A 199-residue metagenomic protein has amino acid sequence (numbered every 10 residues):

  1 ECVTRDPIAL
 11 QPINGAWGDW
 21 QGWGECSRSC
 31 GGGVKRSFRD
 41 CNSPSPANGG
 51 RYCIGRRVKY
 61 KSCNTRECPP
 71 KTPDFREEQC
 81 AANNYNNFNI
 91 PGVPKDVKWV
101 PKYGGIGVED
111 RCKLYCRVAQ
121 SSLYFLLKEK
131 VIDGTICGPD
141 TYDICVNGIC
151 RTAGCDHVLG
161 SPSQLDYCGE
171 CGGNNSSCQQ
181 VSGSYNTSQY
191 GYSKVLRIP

Functional and structural regions predicted by a protein language model:
E1-P199: Thrombospondin type-1
